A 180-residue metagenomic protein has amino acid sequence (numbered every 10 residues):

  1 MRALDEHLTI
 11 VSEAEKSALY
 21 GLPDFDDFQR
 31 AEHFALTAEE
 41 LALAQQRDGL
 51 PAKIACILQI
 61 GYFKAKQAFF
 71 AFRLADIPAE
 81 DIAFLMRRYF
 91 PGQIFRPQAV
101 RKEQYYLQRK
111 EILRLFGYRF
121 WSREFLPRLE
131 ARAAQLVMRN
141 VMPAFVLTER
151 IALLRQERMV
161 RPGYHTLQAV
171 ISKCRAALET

Functional and structural regions predicted by a protein language model:
R2-T180: Long amphipathic alpha-helical coiled-coil/heptad-repeat bundle
